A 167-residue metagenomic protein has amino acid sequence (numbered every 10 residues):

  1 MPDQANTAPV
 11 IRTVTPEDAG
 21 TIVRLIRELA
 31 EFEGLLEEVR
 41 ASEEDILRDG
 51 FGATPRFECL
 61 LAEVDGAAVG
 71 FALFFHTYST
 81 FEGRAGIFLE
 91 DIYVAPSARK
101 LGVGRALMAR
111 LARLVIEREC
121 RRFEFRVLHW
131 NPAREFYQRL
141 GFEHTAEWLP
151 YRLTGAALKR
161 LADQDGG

Functional and structural regions predicted by a protein language model:
V10-I22: A short beta-loop-alpha structural element at the N-terminal edge of CoA-dependent acyl/N-acetyltransferase catalytic
V23-R48: Conserved GNAT-fold acetyl-CoA-binding loop/helix
R48-L61, F88: A short helix-loop-beta-strand connector motif used in the catalytic cores of GNAT acetyltransferases and, in some
L61, A67-H76: Conserved beta-strand in the GNAT
A67, T77-L89, R99, A146: A conserved beta-turn-beta hairpin within the catalytic core of GNAT-like acetyltransferases that forms part
V94, K100-R113, R139: Conserved acetyl-CoA-binding loop-helix of GNAT-fold acetyltransferases
R105, H129-E147: Conserved active-site alpha-helix within GNAT-family acetyltransferase domains
I116-L128: Conserved GNAT acetyl-CoA-binding A-motif
